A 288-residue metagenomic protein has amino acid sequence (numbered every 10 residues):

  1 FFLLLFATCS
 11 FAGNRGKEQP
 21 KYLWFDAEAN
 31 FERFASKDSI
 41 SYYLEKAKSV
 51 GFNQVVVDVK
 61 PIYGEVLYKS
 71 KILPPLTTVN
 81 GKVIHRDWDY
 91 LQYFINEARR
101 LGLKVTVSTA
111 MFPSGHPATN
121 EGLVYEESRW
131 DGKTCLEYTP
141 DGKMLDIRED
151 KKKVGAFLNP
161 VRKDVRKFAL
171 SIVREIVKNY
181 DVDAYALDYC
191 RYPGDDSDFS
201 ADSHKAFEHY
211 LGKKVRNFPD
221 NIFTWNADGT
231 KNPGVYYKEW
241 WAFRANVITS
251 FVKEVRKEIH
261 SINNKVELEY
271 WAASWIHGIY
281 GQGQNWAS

Functional and structural regions predicted by a protein language model:
K17-F34, T106-N179, G229, P233: Active-site-adjacent "subsite" loops/lids of carbohydrate-active enzymes
E32-V50, T77-L101, K167-S171, N246-K253: Aromatic- and glycine-enriched glycan-recognition loops and surfaces that form the carbohydrate-binding subsites
D38-E65, N179-D183: Catalytic domains of carbohydrate-active enzymes, especially glycoside hydrolases
A47, V55, A98, A169 (+3 more regions): Conserved, mostly hydrophobic/aromatic
V50-R86: Aromatic-lined carbohydrate-binding/catalytic grooves of carbohydrate-active enzymes
F52-V59, Y63, Y90-R148, A186-Y189 (+1 more regions): Glycine-rich, aromatic-flanked loop segments that form ligand/cofactor-binding clefts across common enzyme folds
L67-V79, P113-K151, Y189-D228, G281-A287: Aromatic- and acidic-residue-enriched segments that line the glycan-binding/catalytic groove of carbohydrate-active
K104-S114, A186-P193, N226, Y237-A287: Aromatic-lined carbohydrate-recognition surfaces of secreted/lumenal glycan-active proteins
